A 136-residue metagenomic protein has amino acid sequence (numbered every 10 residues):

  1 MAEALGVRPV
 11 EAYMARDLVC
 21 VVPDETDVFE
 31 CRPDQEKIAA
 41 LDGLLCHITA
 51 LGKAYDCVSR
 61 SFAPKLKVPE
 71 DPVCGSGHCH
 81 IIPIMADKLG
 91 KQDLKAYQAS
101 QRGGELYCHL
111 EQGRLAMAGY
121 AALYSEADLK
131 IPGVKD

Functional and structural regions predicted by a protein language model:
M1-D136: Active-site proximal loop and beta-alpha junction motif in alpha/beta enzyme cores
